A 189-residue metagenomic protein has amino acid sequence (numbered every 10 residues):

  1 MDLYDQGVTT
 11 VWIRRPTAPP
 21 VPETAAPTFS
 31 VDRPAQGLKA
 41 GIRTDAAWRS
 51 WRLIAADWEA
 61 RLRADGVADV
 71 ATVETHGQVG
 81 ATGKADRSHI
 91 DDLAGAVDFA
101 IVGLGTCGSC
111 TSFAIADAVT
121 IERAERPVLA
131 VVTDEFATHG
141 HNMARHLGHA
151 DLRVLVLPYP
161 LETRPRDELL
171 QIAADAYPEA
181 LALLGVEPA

Functional and structural regions predicted by a protein language model:
M1-P19: Helix-enriched interaction subdomains in cytosolic or periplasmic regions, typified by TIR/SEFIR signaling/NADase cores
R33-D69: Glycine-rich phosphate/diphosphate-binding loop of Rossmann-like nucleotide-binding domains
R63-H76, D151-P158: Short beta-strand elements in bilobed, periplasmic/extracellular small-molecule ligand-binding domains
D86-A100, D117-A118: Short, well-structured alpha-helical segments in soluble
C110-E122: Short Gly/Thr/Asp-enriched flexible loops that form oxyanion-binding sites at enzyme active sites
R123, A137-A150: Active-site-proximal loop->helix
L155-A189: A charged, well-structured terminal subsegment
